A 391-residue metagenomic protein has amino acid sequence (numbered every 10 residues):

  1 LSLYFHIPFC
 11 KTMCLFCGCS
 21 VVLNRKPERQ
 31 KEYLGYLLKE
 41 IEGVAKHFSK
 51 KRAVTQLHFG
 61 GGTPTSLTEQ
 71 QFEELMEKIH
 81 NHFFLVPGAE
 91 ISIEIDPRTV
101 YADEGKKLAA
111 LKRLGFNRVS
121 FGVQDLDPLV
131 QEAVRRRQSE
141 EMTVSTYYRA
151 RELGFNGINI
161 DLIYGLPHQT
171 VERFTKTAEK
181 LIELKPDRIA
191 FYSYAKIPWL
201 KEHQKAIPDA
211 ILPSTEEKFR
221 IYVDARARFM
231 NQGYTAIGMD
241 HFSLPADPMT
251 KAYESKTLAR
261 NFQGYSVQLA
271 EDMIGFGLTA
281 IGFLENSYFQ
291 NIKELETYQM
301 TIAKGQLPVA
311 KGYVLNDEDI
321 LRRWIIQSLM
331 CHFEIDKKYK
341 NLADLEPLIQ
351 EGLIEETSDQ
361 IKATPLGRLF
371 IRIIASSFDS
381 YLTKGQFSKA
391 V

Functional and structural regions predicted by a protein language model:
L1, L23-H47, A53-K337: C-terminal scaffold of the Radical SAM
Y4, C17, W324-S328, I374: Short alpha-helical scaffolding segments that buttress acidic/His motifs in well-ordered protein cores
F5-V21: Local cysteine-cluster metal-coordination motifs and their immediate loop/turn environment, predominantly Fe-S cluster
I7, G277-L278, P365: Pocket-edge structural micro-motifs
Y339-Q350: Short amphipathic alpha-helical interaction segments
I349-D359: A short, conserved structural fragment
Q360-T364: Minor-groove-contacting beta-hairpin "wing" of winged helix-turn-helix DNA-binding domains
L366-V391: Short, amphipathic alpha-helical interaction segments positioned at domain boundaries
